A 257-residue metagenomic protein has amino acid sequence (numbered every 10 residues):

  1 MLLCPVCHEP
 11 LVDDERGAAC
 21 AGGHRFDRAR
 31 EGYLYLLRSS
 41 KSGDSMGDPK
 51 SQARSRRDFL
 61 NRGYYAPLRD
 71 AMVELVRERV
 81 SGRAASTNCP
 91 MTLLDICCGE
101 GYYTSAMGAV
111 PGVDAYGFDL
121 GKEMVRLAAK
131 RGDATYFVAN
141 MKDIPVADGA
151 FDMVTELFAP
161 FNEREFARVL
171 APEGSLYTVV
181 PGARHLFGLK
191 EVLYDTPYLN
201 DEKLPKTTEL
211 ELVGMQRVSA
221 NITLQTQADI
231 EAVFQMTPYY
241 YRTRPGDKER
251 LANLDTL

Functional and structural regions predicted by a protein language model:
M1-M46: N-terminal auxiliary segments of SAM/dcSAM-dependent transferases
G47-A71, L75: Class I SAM-dependent methyltransferase Rossmann-like catalytic core, especially the SAM/SAH-binding loop
T92-D143: Class I SAM-dependent methyltransferase SAM/SAH-binding core
K142-M153: A short acidic, Gly/Pro-enriched loop at the edge of an enzyme's catalytic core that lines a small-molecule cofactor
F151-E165, V180-G182: A short SAM/SAH-binding and catalytic strip from SAM-dependent methyltransferases
E173-R184: Conserved beta-strand signature within the Rossmann-like core of class I S-adenosyl-L-methionine
K190-L212: Conserved Class I S-adenosyl-L-methionine
V218-L257: Conserved Class I S-adenosyl-L-methionine
